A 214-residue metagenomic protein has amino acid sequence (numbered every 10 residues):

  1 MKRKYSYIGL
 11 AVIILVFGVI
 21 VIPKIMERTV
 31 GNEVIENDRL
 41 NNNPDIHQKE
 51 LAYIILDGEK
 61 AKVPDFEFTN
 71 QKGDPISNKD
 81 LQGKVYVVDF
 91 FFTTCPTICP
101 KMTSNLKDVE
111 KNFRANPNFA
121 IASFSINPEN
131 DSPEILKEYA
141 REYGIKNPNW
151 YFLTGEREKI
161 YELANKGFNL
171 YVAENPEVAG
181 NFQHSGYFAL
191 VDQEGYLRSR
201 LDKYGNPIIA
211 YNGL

Functional and structural regions predicted by a protein language model:
M1-V63: N-terminal targeting signals for export/organelle localization
V30-Q48, Y53, Y151-E158, S185-Y187 (+2 more regions): Periplasmic c-type cytochrome electron-transfer domains
V63-P64, Y86, S185-G186: Short loop/turn microsegments at loop-to-beta-strand junctions
E67-F68, L190: Hydrophobic beta-strand positions
I76-L106, I121-A122: Short active-site neighborhood of thiol/selenol oxidoreductases, capturing the structured segment around
T103-L163: Structural microenvironment flanking redox-active thiols in thiol-disulfide oxidoreductases
W150, Y161, N165-A173, Q183-A189 (+1 more regions): Structural micro-motif
P176-L214: Thiol-/selenol-based redox modules, centered on thioredoxin-like and closely related oxidoreductase domains
